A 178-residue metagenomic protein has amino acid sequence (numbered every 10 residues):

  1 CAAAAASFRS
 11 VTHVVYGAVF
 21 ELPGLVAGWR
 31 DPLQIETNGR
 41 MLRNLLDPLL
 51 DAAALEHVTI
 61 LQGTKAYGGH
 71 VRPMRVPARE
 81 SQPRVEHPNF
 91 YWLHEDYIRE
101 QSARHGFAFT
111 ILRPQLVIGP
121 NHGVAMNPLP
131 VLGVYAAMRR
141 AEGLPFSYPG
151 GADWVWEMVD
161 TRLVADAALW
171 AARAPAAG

Functional and structural regions predicted by a protein language model:
C1-R40, N44: NAD(P)H-binding glycine-rich loop region in Rossmannoid oxidoreductase-like domains and their noncatalytic homologs
V14-F20, V58-T64, L112-P114: SDR active-site strand-loop-helix element
P23, G63-P73, V117-P120: Conserved catalytic-site region of short-chain dehydrogenase/reductase
A27-L42, L46-L49, A53, T59 (+2 more regions): Short alpha-helix in the Rossmann-fold core of NAD(P)-dependent oxidoreductases
H70, P83-Q115, P120: Active-site Tyr-X1-5-Lys
M74-Q82: Short glycine/proline- and charge-enriched loop/turn segments that cap or connect secondary-structure elements
R104-W156, T161-L163: NAD(P)-dependent short-chain dehydrogenase/reductase
A165-G178: Mid/C-terminal beta-alpha module of Rossmann-like enzyme folds, strongest in SDR-family dehydrogenases/epimerases
